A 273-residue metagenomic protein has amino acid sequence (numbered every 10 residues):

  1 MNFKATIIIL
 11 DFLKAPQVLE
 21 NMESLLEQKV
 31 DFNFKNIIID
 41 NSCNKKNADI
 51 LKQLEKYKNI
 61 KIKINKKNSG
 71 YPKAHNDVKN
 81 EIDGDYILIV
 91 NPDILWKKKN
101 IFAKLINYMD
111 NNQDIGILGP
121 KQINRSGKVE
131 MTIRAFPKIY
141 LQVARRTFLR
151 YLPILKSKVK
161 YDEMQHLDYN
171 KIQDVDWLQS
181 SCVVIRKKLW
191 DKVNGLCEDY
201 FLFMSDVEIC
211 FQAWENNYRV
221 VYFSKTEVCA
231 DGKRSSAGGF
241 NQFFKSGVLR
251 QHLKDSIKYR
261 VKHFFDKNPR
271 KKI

Functional and structural regions predicted by a protein language model:
K14-Q28: Short, well-formed alpha-helical segments that are part of the catalytic scaffolds of diverse glycosyltransferases
S24, I38-I50: A conserved acidic beta->alpha catalytic loop
N33-C43, K63-N65: Short beta-strand/loop segment that forms part of the nucleotide-sugar
N65-I82: Glycine-rich, basic loop-to-helix element that forms the pyrophosphate-binding segment of sugar-nucleotide handling
I87: Short aromatic/hydrophobic "clamp" motif used to bind/position activated sugar donors
K98-T132: Conserved donor NDP-sugar-binding/catalytic core segment of glycosyltransferases
P137-V175: Short, flexible, basic/aromatic active-site loop/helix in glycosyltransferases
N170, D176-G195, D199-E227: A short, conserved alpha-helix in the catalytic core of glycosyltransferases
